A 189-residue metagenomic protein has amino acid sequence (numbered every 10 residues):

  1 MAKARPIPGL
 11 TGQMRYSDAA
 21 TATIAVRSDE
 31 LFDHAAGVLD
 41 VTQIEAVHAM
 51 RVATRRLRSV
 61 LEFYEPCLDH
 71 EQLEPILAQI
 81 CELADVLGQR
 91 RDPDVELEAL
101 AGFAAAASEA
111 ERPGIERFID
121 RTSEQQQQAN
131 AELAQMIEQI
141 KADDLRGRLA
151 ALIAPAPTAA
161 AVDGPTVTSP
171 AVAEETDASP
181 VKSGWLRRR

Functional and structural regions predicted by a protein language model:
M1-R189: Function-determining surface determinants
